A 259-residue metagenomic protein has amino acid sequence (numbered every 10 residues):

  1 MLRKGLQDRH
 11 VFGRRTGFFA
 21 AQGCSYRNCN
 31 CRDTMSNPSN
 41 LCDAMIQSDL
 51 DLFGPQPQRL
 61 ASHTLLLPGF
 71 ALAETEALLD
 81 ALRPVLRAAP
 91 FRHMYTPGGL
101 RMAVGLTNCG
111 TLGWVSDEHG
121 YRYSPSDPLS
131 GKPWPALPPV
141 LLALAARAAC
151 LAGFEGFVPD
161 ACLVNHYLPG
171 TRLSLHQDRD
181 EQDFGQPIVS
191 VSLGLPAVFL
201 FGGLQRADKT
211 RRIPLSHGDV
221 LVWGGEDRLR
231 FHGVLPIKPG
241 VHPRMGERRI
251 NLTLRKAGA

Functional and structural regions predicted by a protein language model:
L2-K4, F19, C24: Short, low-complexity intrinsically disordered segments enriched in A/P/G/S/L with frequent Arg, especially at protein
G5, G13, Y26-N28: Low-complexity, intrinsically disordered tandem-repeat tracts enriched in small/polar residues
V11-G13, A20: Short hydrophobic alpha-helical segments enriched in small aliphatic residues
N28-A259: Non-heme Fe(II) oxygenase metal-center motifs and adjacent flexible, charged/small-residue loops
